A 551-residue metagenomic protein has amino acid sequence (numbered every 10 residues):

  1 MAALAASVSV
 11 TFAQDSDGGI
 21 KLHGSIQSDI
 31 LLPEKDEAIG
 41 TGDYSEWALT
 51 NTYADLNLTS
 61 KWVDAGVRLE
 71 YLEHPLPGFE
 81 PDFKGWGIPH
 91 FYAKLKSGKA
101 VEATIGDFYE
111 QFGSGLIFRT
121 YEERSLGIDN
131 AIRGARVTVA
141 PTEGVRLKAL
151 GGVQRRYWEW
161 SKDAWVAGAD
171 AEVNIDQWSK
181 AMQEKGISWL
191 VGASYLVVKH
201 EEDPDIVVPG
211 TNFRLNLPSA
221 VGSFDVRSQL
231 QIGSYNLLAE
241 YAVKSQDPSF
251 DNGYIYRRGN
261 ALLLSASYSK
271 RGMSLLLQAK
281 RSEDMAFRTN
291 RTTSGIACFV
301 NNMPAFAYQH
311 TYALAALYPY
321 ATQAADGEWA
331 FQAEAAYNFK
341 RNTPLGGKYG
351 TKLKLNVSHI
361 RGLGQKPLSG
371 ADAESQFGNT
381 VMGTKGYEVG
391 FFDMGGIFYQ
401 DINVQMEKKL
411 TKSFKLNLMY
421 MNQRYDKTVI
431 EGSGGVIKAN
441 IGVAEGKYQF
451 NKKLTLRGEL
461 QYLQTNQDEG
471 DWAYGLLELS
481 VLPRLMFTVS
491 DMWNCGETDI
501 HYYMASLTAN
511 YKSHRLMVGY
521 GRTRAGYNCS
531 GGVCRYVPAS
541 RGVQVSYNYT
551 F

Functional and structural regions predicted by a protein language model:
M1-S7: Bacterial N-terminal signal peptides
V10-E110, L116-F118, A131-G151, K162-K180 (+18 more regions): Beta-barrel outer-membrane channel/assembly domains of diderm bacteria
Q27, M182-G186, V191, L217-Q231 (+1 more regions): Exposed, low-structure sequence patches enriched in small/polar residues
L72-F83, Y157-S161, K244-R257: Outer-membrane beta-barrel proteins
G113-S114, Y157-W158, M285-F287: Short catalytic/ligand-binding loop motif for oxyanion handling, primarily in non-cytosolic enzymes, centered on
T120, G127: Residues lining hydrophobic/aromatic ligand-binding pockets adjacent to catalytic sites
D129, D163, Q323, G327: Catalytic cores of large soluble enzymes that bind and process phosphate-bearing ligands
E201-N212, M303-A313: Acidic/polar loop-and-plug regions of large Gram-negative outer-membrane beta-barrel proteins
